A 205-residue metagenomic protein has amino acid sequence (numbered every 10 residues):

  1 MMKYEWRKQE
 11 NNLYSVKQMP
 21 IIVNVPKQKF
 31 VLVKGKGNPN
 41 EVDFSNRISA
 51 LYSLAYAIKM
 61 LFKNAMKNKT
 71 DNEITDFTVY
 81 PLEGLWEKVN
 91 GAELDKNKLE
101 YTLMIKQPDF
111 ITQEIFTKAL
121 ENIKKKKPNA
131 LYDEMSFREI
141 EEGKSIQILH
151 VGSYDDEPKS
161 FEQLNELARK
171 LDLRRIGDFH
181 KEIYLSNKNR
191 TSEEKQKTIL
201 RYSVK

Functional and structural regions predicted by a protein language model:
M1-K205: A solvent-exposed interaction/effector surface
